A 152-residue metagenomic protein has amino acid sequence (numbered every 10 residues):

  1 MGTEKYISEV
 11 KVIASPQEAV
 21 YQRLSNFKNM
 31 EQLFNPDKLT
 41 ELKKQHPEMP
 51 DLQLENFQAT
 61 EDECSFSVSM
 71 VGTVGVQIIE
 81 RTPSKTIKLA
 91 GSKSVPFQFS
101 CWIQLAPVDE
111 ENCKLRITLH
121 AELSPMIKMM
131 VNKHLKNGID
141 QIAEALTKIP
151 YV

Functional and structural regions predicted by a protein language model:
M1, F66, K93-S94: Short Gly/Pro-enriched turn/cap motifs at secondary-structure boundaries
M1-N56: Hydrophobic ligand-binding cavity/cleft-lining segments
Y6-S8, V71-V76, F97-W102: Short, surface-exposed coil-to-beta transition loops
V12-P16, S69-V71, R81, A106-V108 (+1 more regions): Solvent-exposed residues in well-ordered beta-strands and their adjoining turns, especially edge/terminal strands
V20-L24, M30, I78, L89 (+1 more regions): Hydrophobic pocket/interface hotspot
K28, L135, I139-Y151: Short amphipathic alpha-helical signal-transduction/dimerization elements
L42-A90: Glycine-rich portal/gate segments that line the openings of hydrophobic small-molecule binding cavities
A90-Q141: Beta-strand/loop substructures that line and gate deep hydrophobic ligand-binding cavities in soluble
